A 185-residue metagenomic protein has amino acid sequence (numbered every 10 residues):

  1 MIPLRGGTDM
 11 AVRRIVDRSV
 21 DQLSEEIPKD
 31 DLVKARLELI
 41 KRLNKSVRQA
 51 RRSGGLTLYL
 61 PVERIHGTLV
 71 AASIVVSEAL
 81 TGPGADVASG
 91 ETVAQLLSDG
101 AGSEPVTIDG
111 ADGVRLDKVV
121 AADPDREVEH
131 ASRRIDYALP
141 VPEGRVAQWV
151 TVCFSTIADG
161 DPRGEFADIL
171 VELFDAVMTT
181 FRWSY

Functional and structural regions predicted by a protein language model:
M1-I2, F181: Short beta-strand edge/turn micro-motifs at domain boundaries
I2-A88, E127: Secretory pathway targeting signatures of secreted, lumenal, and periplasmic proteins
R64-I65, A72-Y185: Short, well-structured beta-strand
